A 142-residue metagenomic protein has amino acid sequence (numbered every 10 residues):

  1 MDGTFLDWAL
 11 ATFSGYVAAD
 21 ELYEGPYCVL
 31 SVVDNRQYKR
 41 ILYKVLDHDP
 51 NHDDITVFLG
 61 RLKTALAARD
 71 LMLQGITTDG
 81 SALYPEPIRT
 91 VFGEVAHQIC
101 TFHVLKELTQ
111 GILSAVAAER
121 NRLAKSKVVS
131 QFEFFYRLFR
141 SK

Functional and structural regions predicted by a protein language model:
M1-E94, A115: RNase H-like nuclease fold core
A67-G75, Y84-K142: Extended amphipathic alpha-helical interaction segments
